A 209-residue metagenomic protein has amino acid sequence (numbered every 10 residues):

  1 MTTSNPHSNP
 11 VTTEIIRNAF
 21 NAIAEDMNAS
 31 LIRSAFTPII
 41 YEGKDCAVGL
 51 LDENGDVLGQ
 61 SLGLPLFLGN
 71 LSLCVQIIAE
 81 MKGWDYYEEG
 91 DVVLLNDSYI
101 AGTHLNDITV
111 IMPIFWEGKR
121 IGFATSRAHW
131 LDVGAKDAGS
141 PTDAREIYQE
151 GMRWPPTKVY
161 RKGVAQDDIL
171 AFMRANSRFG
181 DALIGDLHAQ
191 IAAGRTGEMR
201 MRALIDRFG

Functional and structural regions predicted by a protein language model:
T3-I16, R153-G209: N-terminal leader/propeptide and maturation segments of large enzyme subunits in energy/redox metabolism and hydrolases
A19-G43, A79, G83, L95-A101: Short, basic/aromatic recognition patches
E42-D45, N106-I108: Short, small/polar residue-rich loop motifs at catalytic or cofactor-binding pockets
V48-D52: Short hydrophobic alpha-helical segments used for membrane anchoring or interfacial signaling
D56-Q60, L66, S72, Q76-D97: Regulatory sensory and allosteric helical modules in signal-transduction proteins and certain transcription factors
D107-E117, T125: A short, hydrophobic, proline-anchored segment that marks a local hinge/packing element in signaling and regulatory
R120-N176: Gly/Pro-rich active-site capping loops and adjacent beta-alpha segments that organize cofactor/substrate pockets
